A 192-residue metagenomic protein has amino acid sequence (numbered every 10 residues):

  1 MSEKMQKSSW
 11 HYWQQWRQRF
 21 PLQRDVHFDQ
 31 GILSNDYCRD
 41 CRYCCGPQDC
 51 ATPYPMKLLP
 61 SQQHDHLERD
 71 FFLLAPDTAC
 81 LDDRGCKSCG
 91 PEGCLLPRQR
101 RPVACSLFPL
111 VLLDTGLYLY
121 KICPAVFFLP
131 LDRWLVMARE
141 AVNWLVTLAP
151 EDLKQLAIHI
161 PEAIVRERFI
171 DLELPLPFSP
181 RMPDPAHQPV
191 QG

Functional and structural regions predicted by a protein language model:
M1-G192: Short loop/turn segments that flank or connect secondary-structure elements
